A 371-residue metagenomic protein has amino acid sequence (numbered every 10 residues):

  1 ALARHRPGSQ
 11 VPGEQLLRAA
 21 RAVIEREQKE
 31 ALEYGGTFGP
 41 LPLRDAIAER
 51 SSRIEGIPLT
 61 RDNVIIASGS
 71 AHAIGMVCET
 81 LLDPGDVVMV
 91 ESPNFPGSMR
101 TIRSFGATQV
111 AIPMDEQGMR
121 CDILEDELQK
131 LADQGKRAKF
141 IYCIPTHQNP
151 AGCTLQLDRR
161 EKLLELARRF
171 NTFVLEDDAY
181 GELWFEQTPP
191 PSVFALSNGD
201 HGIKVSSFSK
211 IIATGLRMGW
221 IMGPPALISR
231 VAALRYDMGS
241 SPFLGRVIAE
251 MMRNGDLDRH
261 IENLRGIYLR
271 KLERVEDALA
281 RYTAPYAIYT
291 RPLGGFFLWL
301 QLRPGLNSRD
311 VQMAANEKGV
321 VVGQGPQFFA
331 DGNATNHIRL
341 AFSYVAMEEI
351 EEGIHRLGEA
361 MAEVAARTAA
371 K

Functional and structural regions predicted by a protein language model:
A1-F38, P42, E49, N316-V321 (+1 more regions): N-terminal "arm"/small-domain region of PLP-dependent enzymes with the aminotransferase-like
A20, E25-F170, G181-G199, Y236 (+3 more regions): Conserved core of the PLP fold type I
N198-G266: Conserved core segment of the aminotransferase class I/II
M222, W299-Q301, A341-S343: Short hydrophobic/aromatic beta-strand micro-patches that form the beta-sheet surface supporting nucleotide- or nucleic
G266-E276, Y286-Q301, V311: Conserved glycine-rich beta-strand-loop-beta hairpin in the small C-terminal domain of fold type I
L306-V311, E348-E352: Short, conserved charged micro-motifs
E317, D331-K371: PLP-dependent enzyme catalytic core of the Aspartate aminotransferase-like
